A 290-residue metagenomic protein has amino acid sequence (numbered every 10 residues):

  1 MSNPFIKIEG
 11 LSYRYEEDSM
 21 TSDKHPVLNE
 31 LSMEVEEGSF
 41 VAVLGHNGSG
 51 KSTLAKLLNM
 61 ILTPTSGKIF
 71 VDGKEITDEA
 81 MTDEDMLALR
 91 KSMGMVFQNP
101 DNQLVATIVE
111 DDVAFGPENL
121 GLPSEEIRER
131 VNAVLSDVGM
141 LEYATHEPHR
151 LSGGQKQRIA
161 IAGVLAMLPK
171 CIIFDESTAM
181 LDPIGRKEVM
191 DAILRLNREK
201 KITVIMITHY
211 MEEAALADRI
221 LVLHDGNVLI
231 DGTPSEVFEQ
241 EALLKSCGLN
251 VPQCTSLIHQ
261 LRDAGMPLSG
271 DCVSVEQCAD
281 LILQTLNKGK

Functional and structural regions predicted by a protein language model:
L44-H46: The feature captures the beta-strand-to-loop junction immediately N-terminal to the Walker
N59: Helix-to-loop junction immediately C-terminal to a conserved catalytic motif
G67-D78, L89: Conserved ABC transporter NBD signature motif
E125-Y143: Conserved ABC ATPase "signature" region
E147-L151, Q155: Conserved ABC ATPase signature
I172-D175: Catalytic Walker B motif of ABC-type/P-loop ATPase nucleotide-binding domains
